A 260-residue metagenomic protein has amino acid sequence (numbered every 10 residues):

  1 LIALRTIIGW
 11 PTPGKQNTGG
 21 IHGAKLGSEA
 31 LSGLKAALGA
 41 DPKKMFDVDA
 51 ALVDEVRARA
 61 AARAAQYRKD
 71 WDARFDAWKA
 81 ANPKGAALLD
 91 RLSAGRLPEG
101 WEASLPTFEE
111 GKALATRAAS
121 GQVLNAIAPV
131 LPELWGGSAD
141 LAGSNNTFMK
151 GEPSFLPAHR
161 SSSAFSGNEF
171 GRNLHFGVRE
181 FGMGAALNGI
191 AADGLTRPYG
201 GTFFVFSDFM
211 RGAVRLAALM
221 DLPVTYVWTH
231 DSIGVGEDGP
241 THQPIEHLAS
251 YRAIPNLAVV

Functional and structural regions predicted by a protein language model:
L1-A77, A81: Glycine/aspartate-rich loop-and-adjacent alpha/beta segment that forms the canonical ThDP
V53, A58-V260: Thiamine diphosphate
